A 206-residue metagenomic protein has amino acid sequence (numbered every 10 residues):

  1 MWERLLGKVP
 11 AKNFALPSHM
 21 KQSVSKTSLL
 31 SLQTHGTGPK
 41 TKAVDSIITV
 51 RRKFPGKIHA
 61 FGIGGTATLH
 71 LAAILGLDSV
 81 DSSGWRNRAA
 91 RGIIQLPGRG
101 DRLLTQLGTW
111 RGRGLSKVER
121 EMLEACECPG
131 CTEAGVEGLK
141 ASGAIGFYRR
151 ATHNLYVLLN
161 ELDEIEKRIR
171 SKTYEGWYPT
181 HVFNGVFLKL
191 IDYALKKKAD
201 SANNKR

Functional and structural regions predicted by a protein language model:
M1-E127, A134-E137: Glycine-rich phosphate/ribose-binding loops and adjacent secondary-structure elements that form binding surfaces
M122-R206: C-terminal extensions of enzymes
